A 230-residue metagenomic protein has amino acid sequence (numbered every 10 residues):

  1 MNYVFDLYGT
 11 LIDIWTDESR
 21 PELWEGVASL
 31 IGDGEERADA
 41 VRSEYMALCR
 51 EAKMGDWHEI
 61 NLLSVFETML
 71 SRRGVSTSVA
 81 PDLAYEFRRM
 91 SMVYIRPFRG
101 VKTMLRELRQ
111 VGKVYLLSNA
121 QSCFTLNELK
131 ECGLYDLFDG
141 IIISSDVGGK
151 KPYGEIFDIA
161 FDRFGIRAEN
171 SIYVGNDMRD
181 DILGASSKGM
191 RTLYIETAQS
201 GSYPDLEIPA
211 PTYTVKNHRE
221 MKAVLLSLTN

Functional and structural regions predicted by a protein language model:
M1-R99: N-terminal helical cap/lid subdomain that shapes the substrate entry/recognition surface in HAD-like hydrolases
M1-Y3, I14, G32, E36 (+4 more regions): Asp-based, Mg2+/Mn2+-dependent phosphohydrolase catalytic module
S64-T68, L105-Q110: Short alpha-helical linear motifs
